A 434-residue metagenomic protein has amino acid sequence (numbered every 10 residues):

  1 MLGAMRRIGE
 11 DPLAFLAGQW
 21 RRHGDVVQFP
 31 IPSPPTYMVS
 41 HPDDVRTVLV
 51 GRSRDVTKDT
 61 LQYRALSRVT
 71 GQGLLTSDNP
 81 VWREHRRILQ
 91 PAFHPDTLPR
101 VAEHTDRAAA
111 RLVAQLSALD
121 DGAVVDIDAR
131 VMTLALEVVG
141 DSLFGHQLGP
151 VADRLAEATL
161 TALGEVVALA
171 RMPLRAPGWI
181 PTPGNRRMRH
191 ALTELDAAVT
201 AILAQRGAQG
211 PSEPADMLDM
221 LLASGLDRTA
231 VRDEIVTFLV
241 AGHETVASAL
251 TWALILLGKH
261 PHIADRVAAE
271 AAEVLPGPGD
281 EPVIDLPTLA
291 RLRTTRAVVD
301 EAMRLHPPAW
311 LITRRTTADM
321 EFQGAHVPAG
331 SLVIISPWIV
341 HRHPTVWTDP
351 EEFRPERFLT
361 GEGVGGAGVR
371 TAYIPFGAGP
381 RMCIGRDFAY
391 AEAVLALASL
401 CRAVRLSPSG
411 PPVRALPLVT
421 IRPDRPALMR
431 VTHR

Functional and structural regions predicted by a protein language model:
M1, A102-D106, E157-T161, P211-D219 (+8 more regions): Cytochrome P450 I-helix active-site segment
M1, T57-Y63, V81-R83, T97-S248 (+1 more regions): Cytochrome P450 heme-thiolate monooxygenase catalytic core
M1-E84, E103-A114, G149-P150, R186 (+3 more regions): N-terminal membrane-proximal hinge/A-helix region immediately C-terminal to the signal-anchor transmembrane segment
M5-G24, E281-Q323: Conserved cytochrome P450 K-helix E-x-x-R motif and the immediately C-terminal K′/meander segment
W20, A109-L112, L160-T161, A272-V274 (+3 more regions): Cytochrome P450 proximal C-terminal region
T245-E270, D387-V404: Cytochrome P450 catalytic-core helices
I335-V364: Conserved cytochrome P450 K-helix/beta-meander segment immediately N-terminal to the heme-binding cysteine loop
